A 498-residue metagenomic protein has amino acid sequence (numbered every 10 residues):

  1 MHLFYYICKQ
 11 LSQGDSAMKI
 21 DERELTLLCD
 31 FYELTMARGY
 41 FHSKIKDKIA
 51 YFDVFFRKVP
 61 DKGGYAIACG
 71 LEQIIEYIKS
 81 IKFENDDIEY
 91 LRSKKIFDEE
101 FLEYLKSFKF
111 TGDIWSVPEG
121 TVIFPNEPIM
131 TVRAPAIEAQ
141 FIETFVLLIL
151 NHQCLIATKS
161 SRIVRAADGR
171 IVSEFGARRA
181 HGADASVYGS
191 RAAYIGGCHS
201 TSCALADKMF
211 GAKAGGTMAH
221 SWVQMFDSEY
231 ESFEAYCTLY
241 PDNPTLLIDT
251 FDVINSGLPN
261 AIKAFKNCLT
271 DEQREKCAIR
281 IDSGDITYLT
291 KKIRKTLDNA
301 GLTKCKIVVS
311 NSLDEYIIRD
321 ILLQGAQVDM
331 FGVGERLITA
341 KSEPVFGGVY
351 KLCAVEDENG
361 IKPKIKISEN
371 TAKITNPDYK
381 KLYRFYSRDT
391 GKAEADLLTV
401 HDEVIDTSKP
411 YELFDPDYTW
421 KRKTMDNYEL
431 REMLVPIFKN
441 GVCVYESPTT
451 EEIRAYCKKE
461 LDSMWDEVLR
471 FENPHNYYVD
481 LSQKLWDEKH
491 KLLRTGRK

Functional and structural regions predicted by a protein language model:
M1-A17: Short, Lys/Arg-enriched N-terminal segments with co-localized hydrophobic residues within the first ~10-30 amino acids
G14-Y51, K58-P60, I96, L102-T111 (+7 more regions): Buried, small/hydrophobic-residue-enriched core segments of structured protein domains
K19-K48, F52, R57, K62-G63 (+2 more regions): Gly/Ser/Thr/Ala-enriched C-terminal appendages of enzymes
A50-K106, W115: N-terminal, Lys/Arg-enriched amphipathic/low-complexity engagement segments that precede the first folded domain
G70-Q73, L155, T449-I453: Short amphipathic alpha-helical segments
E89-Y90, T158-R162, G176, L469-N476: Short coil/turn segments at secondary-structure boundaries
K94-L102, G182, K409-D417: Short, positively charged
D282, T303-V309, G332: A conserved active-site cap/scaffold subdomain adjacent to cofactor or substrate pockets
